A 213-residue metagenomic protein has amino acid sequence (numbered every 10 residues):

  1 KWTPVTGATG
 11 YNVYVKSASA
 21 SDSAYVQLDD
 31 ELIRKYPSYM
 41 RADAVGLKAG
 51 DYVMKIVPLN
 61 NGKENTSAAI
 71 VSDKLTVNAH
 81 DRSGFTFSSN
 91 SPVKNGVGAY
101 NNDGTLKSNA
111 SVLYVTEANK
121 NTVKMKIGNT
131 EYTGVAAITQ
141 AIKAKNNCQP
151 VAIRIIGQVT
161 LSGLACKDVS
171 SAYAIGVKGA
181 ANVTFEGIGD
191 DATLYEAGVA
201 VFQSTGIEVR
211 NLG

Functional and structural regions predicted by a protein language model:
K1-T9: Conserved aromatic anchor
Y11-Y14: Short beta-strand elements bearing conserved aromatic residues within extracellular beta-rich modules
L28-S38: Short beta-strand segments within Ig-like beta-sandwich modules, predominantly Fibronectin type-III
D43-S67: Beta-strand-rich modules
L59-T86: Extracellular fibronectin type III
T86-A152: Acidic Gly/Asp/Thr-rich repetitive segments characteristic of extracellular carbohydrate-active and adhesion proteins
G128-Q149, S162-T184, T193-R210: Extracellular beta-strand-rich solenoid/capping regions of secreted or surface-exposed proteins that bind or remodel
